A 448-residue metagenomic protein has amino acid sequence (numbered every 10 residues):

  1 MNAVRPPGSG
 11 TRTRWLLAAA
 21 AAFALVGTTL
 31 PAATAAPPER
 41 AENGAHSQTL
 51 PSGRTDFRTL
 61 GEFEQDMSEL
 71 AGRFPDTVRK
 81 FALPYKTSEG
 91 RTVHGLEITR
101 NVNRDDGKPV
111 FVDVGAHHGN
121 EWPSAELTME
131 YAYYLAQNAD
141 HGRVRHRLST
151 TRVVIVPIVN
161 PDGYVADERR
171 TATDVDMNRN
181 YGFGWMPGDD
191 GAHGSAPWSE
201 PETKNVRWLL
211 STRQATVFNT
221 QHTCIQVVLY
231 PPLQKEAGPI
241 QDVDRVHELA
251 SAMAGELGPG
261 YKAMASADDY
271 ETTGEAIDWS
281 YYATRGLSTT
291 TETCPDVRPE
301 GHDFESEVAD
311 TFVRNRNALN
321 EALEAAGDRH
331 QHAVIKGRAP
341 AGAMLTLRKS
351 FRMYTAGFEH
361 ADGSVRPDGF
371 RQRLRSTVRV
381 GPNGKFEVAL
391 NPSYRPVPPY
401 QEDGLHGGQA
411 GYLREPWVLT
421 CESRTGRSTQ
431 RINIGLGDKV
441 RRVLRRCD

Functional and structural regions predicted by a protein language model:
M1-A36: Secretory targeting and sorting signals
P38-T92: Short glycine- and acidic-rich boundary segments immediately preceding or forming the N-terminal edge of structured
T92-V93, V112-V114, T151-V156, R170-P340: Metallocarboxypeptidase
P123-R169: Short helix-loop-beta-strand segments that form the rim/entrance of peptidase-like active sites
I335-R352: Structural motif
Y354-Y400: Short, acidic Ser/Thr/Gly-rich low-complexity loop/linker segments typical of extracellular and cell-surface proteins
P396-G426: Short, aromatic- and glycine-rich surface loops/edge beta-strands on solvent-exposed regions
G426-D448: Extracellular beta-sheet/turn segments enriched in Thr/Pro/Gly and aliphatic residues
